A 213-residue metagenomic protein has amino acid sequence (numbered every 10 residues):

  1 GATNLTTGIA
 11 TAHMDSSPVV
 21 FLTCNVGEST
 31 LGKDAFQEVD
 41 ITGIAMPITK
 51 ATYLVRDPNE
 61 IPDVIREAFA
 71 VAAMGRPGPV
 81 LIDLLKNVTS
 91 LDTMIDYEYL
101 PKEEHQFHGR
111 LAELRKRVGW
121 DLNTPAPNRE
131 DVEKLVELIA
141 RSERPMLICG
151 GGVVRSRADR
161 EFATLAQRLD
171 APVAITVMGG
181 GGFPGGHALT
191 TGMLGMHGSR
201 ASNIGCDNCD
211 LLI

Functional and structural regions predicted by a protein language model:
G1-I213: N-terminal alpha/beta PP-like core and its mobile active-site loop of ThDP/TPP-dependent enzymes
